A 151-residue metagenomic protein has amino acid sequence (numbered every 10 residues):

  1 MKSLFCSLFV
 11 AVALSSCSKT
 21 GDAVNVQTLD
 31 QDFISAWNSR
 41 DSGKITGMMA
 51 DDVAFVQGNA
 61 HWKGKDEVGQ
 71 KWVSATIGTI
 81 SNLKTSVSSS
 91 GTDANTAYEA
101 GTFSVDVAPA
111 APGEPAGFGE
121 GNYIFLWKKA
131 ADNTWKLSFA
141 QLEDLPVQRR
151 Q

Functional and structural regions predicted by a protein language model:
M1-N25: Bacterial Sec-dependent N-terminal signal peptides
S16-D51, R149-Q151: Short, low-complexity N-terminal intrinsically disordered segments enriched in polar/charged residues
T28, S35, S39, G43 (+7 more regions): Surface-exposed, polar/charged faces of alpha-helical domains in mature secreted/periplasmic/lumenal proteins
F33, I45, V53, G64 (+3 more regions): Hydrophobic pocket/interface hotspot
F33, V68-W72, T85-S90, F103-V105 (+1 more regions): Hydrophobic/aromatic beta-strand elements that line small-molecule binding cavities or substrate pockets in beta-rich
D52-K63, A75-G78: A short gly/proline-enriched turn/hairpin at secondary-structure junctions
V73-E114: Surface-exposed, charged secondary-structure patches
G119-Q148: Short beta-strand edge/turn micro-motifs at domain boundaries
